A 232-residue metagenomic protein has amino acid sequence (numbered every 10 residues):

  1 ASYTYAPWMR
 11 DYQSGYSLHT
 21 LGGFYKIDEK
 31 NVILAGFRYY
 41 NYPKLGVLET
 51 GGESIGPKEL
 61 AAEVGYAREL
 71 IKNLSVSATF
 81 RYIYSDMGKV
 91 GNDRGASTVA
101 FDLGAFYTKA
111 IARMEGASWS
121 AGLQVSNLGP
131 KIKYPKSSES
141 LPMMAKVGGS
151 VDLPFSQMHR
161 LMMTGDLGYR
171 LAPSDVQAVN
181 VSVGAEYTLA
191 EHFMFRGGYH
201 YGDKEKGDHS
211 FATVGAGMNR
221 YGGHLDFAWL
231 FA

Functional and structural regions predicted by a protein language model:
A1-A232: Subset of outer-membrane beta-barrel
